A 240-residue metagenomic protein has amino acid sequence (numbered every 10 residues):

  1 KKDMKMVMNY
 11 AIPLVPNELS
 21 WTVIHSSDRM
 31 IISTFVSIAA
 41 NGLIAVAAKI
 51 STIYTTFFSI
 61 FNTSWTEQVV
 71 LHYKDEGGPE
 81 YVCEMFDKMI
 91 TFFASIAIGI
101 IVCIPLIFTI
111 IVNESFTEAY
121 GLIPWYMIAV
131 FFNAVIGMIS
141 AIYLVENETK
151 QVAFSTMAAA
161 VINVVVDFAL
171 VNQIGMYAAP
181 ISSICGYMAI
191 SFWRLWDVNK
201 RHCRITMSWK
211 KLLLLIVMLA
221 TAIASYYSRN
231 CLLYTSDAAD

Functional and structural regions predicted by a protein language model:
K1-H25, M30, Q68-E80, R201-L213: Interhelical loop/hinge segments that connect adjacent transmembrane helices in multipass membrane
M6-P13, M85-M89, S183-L233: Membrane-interface "helix-start" segments
M6-Y10, L14, I32-T52, T117-G121: Interfacial/gating helices of multi-pass transporter permease domains
A47, S51-M89, S140-V145: Helix-loop junctions and terminal segments of transmembrane helices in multi-pass membrane transport/translocation
A48, K88-I101, T156, A160 (+1 more regions): Short alpha-helical transmembrane segments in multi-pass integral membrane proteins
F58, C83-N133, V164-F168, N172 (+1 more regions): Alpha-helical transmembrane segments of multi-pass membrane transport and lipid-handling proteins
M127-A158, V198-K200: Membrane-interface junctions at transmembrane-helix termini in multi-pass inner-membrane proteins
Y234-D240: Conserved small/polar residues in nucleotide/adenosyl-binding loops
